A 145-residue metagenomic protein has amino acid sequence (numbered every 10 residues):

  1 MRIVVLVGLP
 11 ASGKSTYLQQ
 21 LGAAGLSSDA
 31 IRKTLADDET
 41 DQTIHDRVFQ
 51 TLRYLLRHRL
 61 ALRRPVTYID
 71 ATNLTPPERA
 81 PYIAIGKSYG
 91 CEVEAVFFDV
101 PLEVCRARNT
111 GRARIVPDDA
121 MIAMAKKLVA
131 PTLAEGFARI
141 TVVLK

Functional and structural regions predicted by a protein language model:
M1-V7, S12-S15, Q20, A24 (+1 more regions): Conserved GTP-binding G-domain of TRAFAC-class P-loop NTPases and closely related GTPase folds
S12-V66, P77, V104-R106: Conserved substrate/cofactor phosphate-moiety recognition/catalytic segment in nucleotide-dependent phosphotransferases
H45-R53, P76, D99, D118-A125: Amphipathic alpha-helical transducer elements in NTP-driven molecular machines
H58-L62, S88-G90, A134: Conserved catalytic network of the ASCE P-loop NTPase/AAA+ motor domain
V66-A71, A95: Short catalytic-loop micro-motif centered on adjacent basic/acidic residues
I69-R79: Acidic, metal-coordinating catalytic cores used for nucleic-acid/nucleotide bond scission and strand-transfer chemistry
P77-E92: Short, electropositive alpha-helical surface patch
Y89-C105: Conserved phosphate-donor/acceptor-positioning beta-strand/loop module used by diverse small-molecule
